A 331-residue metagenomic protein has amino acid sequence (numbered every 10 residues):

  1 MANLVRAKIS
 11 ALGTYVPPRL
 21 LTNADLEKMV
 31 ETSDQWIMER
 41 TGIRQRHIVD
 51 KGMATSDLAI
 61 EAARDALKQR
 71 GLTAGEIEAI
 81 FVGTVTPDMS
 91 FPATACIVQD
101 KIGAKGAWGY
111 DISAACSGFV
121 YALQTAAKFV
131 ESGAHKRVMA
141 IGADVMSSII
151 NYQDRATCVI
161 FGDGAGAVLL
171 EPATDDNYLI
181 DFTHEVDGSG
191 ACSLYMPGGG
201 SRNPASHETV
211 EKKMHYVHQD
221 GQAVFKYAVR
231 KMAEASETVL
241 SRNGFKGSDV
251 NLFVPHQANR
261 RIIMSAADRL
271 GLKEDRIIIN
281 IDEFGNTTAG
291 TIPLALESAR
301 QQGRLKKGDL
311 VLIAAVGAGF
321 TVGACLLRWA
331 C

Functional and structural regions predicted by a protein language model:
M1-K51, D154-K226, R230, E234 (+2 more regions): Condensing-enzyme catalytic core mediating Claisen C-C bond formation in acyl metabolism
I9-A11, I37, A66, I77-I80 (+8 more regions): Buried hydrophobic positions in well-ordered alpha/beta secondary-structure cores of metabolic enzymes
Y15, G83-M89, A114-F119, G142-S147 (+4 more regions): Acidic, glycine-rich active-site loops and adjacent beta-strand->loop/helix elements that engage anionic groups
M38-R40, R44-D57, T84-V138, D268-L296: Conserved catalytic cysteine-centered active-site region of acyl-thioester-dependent Claisen-condensing enzymes
A62-E78, E234-N251, A299-R304: Phosphate/pyrophosphate-binding loops at sites that engage ATP/ADP/AMP, CoA/4′-phosphopantetheine, polyphosphate
E131-A165: Flexible, glycine-rich active-site loops centered on histidine and acidic residues that chelate a metal or position
A228-A233, G247, N251-L270: Active-site pocket-lining segment
L294-A314, F320-C331: Catalytic phosphate/nucleotide-handling subdomain of diverse soluble enzymes
